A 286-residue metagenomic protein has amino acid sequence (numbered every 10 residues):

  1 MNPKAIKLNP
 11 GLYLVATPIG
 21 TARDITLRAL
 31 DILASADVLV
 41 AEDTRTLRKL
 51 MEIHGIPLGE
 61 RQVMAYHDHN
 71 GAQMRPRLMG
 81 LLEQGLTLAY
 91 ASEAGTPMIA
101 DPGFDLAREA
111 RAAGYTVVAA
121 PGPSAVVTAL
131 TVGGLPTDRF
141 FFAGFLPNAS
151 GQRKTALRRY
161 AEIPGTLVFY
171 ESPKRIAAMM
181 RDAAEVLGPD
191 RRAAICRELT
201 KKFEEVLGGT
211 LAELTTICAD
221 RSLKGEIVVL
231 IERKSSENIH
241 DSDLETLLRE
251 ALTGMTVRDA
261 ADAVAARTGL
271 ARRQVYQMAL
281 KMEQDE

Functional and structural regions predicted by a protein language model:
M1-H67: Glycine-rich, flexible N-terminal cofactor/catalytic loop recognition
N2, D105-I163: Class I SAM-dependent methyltransferase SAM-binding "motif I" and its flanking Rossmann-like core
N9, T87, T166, P173-E286: A contiguous loop/helix-start segment that scaffolds small-molecule binding in enzyme catalytic cores
L33-L39, G114-V118, T166-L167: Short active-site oxyanion
A41, V117-G122, F169, I195: General beta-strand structural signal in soluble alpha/beta enzymes
M51-E52, H67-G80: Short, structured surface patches at the beginning of a domain
M64-A72, L146-A149: Conserved helicase motor
R75-S124: Glycine/small-residue-rich loop that forms an oxyanion/phosphate-binding "nest" at active or ligand-binding sites
